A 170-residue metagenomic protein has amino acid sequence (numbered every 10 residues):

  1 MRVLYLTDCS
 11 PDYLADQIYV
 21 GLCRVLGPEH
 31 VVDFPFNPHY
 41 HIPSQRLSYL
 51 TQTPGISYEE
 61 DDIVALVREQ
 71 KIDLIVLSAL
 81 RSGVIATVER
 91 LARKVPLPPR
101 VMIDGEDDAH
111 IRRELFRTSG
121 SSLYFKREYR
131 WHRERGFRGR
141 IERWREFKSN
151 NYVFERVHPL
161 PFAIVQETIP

Functional and structural regions predicted by a protein language model:
M1-E114: N-terminal pre-catalytic "stem/leader" segment of glycosyltransferase-like enzymes
S78-P170: Catalytic core of nucleotide-activated saccharide and alditol-phosphate transferases
